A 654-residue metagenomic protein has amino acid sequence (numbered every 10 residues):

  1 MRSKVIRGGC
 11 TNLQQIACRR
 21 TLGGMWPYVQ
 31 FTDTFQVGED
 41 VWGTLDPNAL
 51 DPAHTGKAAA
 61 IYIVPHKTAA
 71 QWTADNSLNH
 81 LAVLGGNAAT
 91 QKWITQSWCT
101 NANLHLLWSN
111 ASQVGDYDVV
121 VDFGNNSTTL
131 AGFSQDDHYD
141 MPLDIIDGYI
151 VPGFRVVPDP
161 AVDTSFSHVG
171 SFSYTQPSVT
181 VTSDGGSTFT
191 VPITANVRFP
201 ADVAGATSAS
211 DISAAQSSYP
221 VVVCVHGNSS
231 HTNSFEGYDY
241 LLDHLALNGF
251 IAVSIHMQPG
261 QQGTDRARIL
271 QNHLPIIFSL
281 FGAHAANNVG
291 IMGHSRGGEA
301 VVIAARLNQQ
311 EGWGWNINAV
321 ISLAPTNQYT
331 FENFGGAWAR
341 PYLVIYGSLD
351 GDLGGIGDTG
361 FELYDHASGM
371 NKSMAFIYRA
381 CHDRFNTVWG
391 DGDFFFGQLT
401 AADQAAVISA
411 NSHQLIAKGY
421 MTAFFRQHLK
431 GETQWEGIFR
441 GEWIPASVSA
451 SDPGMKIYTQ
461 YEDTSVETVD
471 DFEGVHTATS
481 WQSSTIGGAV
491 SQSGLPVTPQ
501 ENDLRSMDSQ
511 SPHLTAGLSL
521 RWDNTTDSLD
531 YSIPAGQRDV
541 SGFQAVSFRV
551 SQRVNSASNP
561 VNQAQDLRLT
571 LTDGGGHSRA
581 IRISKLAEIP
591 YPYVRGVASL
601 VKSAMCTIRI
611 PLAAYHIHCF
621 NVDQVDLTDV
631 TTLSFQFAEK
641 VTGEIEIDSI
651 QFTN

Functional and structural regions predicted by a protein language model:
R2-D159: Extended, solvent-exposed regions of the mature portions of secreted/cell-surface glycoproteins
A69-H80, W522-V622, D629, F637-N654: Extracellular ligand-binding interfaces
Q91-K92, M141-S217: Short conserved active-site loop signatures built around small residues
A204-S218, T264-S295, E311: Gly/Ser-rich "nucleophile elbow"/oxyanion-hole loop immediately N-terminal to the catalytic nucleophile in hydrolases
A204-T207, A214-Y219, C224-Q262, G351-G354: Short substrate-entry loop that stabilizes the transition state in hydrolases
F278-G336: Primarily recognizes the serine-hydrolase "nucleophile elbow" in alpha/beta-hydrolase and SGNH/GDSL folds
A337-N411: Active-site-adjacent alpha-helix of alpha/beta-hydrolase-fold enzymes
R379-C381, V388-Y531, S541-S547: Alpha/beta-hydrolase-fold serine-hydrolase catalytic core, especially in secreted/extracellular enzymes
